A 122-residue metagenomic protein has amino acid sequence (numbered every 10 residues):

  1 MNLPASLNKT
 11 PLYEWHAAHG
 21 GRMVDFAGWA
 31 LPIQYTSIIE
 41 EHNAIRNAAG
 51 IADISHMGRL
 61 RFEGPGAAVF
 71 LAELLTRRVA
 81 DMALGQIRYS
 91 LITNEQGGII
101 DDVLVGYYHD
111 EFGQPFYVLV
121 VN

Functional and structural regions predicted by a protein language model:
M1-N122: Basic, glycine/lysine-rich polyanion-binding surfaces/domains
